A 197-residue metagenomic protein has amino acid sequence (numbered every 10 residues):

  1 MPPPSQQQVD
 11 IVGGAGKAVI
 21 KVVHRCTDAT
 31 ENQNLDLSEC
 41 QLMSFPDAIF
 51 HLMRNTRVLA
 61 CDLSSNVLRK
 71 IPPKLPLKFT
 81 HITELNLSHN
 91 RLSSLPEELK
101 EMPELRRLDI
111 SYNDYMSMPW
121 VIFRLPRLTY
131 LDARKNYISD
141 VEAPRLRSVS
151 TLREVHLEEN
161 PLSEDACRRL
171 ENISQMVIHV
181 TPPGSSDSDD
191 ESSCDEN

Functional and structural regions predicted by a protein language model:
M1-H89, S94-E97, R107, W120 (+3 more regions): The feature captures the LRR N-terminal capping module
D109-M116, I122-F123, R127-N136: Extended, charged alpha-helical interaction scaffolds
R134, S139, T151: Internal catalytic or translocation cores that form aromatic/hydrophobic pockets or channels for amphipathic metabolites
